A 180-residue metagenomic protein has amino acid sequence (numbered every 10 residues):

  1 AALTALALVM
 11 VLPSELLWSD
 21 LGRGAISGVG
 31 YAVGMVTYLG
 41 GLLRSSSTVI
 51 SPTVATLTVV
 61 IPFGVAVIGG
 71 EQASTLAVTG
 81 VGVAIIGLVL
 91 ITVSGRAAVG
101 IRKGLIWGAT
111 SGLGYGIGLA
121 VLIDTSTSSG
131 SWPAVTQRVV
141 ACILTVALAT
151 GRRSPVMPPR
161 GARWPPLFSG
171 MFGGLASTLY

Functional and structural regions predicted by a protein language model:
A1, S14, G116-A141: Juxtamembrane helix-loop-helix junctions in multi-pass membrane proteins
A1-I26, M35-S45, V93-I106, V140-S169 (+1 more regions): Membrane-interface interhelical linkers
A2-L6, V60-G64, L76-S94: Hydrophobic transmembrane alpha-helices of multi-pass small-molecule transport proteins
M10-G22, G64-A77, D124-S129: Helix-coil boundary and interhelical linker segments in multi-pass alpha-helical membrane proteins
W18, S51-V54, I68-L90, I101-G104: Loop-to-transmembrane alpha-helix entry segments
I26, T53-V54, L76-T79, T136-Q137 (+1 more regions): Hydrophobic core positions of alpha-helical segments in small-molecule transporters and transporter systems
V29, T56-V60, A109, L113 (+2 more regions): Hydrophobic/aromatic residues within the transmembrane alpha-helices of Major Facilitator Superfamily
T37-T53, S126-P133, L179-Y180: Structural motif at transmembrane-helix junctions in multi-pass transporters
